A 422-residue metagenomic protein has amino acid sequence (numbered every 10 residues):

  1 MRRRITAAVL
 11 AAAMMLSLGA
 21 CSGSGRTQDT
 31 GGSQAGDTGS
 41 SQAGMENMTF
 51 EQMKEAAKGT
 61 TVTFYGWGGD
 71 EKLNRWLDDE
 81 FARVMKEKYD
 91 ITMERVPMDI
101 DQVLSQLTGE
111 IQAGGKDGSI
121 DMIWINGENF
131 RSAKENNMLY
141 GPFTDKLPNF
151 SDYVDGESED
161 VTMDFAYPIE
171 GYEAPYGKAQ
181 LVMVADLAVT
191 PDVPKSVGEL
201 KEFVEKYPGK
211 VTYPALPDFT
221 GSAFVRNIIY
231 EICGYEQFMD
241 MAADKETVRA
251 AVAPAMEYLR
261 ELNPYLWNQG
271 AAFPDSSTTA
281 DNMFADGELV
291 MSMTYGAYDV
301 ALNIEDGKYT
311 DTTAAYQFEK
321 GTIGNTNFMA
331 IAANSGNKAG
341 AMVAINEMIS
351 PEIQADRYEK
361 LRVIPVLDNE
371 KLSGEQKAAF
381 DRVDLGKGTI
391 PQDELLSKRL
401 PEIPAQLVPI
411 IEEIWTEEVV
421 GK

Functional and structural regions predicted by a protein language model:
S17-A20: C-terminal motif of bacterial Sec signal peptides marking the signal peptidase cleavage site
S22-G25: Bacterial signal peptide processing site
G32-F64, K86-E87, E205-Y207: Immediate post-signal peptide segment of exported/extracytoplasmic ligand-binding proteins
G39, E46-M48, N282, K387-K422: Conserved C-terminal helix/tail region of periplasmic/extracytoplasmic solute-binding proteins
F50-K58, V62, D70-T92, M183: Short, polar/charged alpha-helical segment
W67-E80, E94-L104, G118-T278: Extracytoplasmic ligand-binding site segments that recognize negatively charged/polar headgroups
W267-N334, F380: Extracytoplasmic/periplasmic substrate-binding proteins
T322-I323, N327-L395: Mature extracytoplasmic/periplasmic domains
